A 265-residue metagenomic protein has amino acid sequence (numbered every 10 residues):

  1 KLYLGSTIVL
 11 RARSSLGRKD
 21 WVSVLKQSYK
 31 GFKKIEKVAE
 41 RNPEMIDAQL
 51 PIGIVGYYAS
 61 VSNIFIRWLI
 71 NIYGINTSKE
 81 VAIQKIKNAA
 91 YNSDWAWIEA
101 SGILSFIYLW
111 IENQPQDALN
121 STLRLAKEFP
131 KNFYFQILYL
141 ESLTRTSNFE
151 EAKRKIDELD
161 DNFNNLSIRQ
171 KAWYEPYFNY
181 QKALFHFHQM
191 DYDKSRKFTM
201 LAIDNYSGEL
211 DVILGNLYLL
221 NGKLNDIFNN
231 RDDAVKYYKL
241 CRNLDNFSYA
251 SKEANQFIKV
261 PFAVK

Functional and structural regions predicted by a protein language model:
K1-W95, E99-W110: Short coil/linker segments at helix-helix boundaries
Y3, L10, P51, I103 (+4 more regions): "A position-specific structural signal for the A-helix of alpha-solenoid helical repeats
I8, S15, G56, I107-Y108 (+5 more regions): Residue at a conserved register position within TPR or TPR-like alpha-solenoid repeats
K19, T77, E112-N113, S147 (+2 more regions): Residue-level detector of the short coil/turn that links helix A to helix B within each tetratricopeptide repeat
F32-K33, E40, Q84, A90-Y91 (+4 more regions): Amphipathic alpha-helical segments of tetratricopeptide repeats
A39-E40, I46-D47, W95-E99, N132-Q136 (+3 more regions): Boundary/linker segments of alpha-helical solenoid repeat arrays
A100-W110, E141-E151, D157-D211: Alpha-helical adaptor scaffolds
